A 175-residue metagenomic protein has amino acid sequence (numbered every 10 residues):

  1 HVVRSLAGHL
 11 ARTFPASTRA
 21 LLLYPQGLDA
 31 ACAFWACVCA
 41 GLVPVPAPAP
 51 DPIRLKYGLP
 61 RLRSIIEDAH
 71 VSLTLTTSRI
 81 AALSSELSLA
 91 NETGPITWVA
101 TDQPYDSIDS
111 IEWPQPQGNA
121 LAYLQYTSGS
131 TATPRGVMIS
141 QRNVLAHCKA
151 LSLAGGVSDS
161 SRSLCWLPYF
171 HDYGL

Functional and structural regions predicted by a protein language model:
L6-I53, W166-P168: Conserved AMP-binding/adenylate-forming
G8-H9, P50-E86, S107-D109, H147-L164: Conserved ATP-dependent adenylate/AMP-binding module captured primarily in the ANL superfamily
L22, A154-L175: Conserved AMP-binding loop of ANL adenylate-forming enzymes
L23, T77, L124, V137-R142 (+2 more regions): Generic beta-strand/beta-sheet core signal
L28-A31, A81-S84, G174: Short, well-ordered alpha-helical microsegments
A33, S140, L175: Motif I (Walker A/P-loop) of helicase-class P-loop NTPases
S84-T101: Short acidic, glycine/proline-enriched helix-loop-strand junctions
W98-T133, M138, N143, H147 (+1 more regions): Conserved pre-ATP/AMP-binding loop-to-beta segment of ANL
